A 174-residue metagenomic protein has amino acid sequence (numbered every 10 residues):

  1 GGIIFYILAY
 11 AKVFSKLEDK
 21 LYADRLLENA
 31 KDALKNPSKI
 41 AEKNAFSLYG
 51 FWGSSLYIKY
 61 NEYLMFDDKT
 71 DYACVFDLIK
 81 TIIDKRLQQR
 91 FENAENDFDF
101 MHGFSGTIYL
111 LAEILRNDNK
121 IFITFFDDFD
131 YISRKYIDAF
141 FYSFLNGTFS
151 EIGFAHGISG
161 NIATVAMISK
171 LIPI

Functional and structural regions predicted by a protein language model:
G1-I174: Glycan-recognition and catalytic cores of secretory/periplasmic carbohydrate-active enzymes
